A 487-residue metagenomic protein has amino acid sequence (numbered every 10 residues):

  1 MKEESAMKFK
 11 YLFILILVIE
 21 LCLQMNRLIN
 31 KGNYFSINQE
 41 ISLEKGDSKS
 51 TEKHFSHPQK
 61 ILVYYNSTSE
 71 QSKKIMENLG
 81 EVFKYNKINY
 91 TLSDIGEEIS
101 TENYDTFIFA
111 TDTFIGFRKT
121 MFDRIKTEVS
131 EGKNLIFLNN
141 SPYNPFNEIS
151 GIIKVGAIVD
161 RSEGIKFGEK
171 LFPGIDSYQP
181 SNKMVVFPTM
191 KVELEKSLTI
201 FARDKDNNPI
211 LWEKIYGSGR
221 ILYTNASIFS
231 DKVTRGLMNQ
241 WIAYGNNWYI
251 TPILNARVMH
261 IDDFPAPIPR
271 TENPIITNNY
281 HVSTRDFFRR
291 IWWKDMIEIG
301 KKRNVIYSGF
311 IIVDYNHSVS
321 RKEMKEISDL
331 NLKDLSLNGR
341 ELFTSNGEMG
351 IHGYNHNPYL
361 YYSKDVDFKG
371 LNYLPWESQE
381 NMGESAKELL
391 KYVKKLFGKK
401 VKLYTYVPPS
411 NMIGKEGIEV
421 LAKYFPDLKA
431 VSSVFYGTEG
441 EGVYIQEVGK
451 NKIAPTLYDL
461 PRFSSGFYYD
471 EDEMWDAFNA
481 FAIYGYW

Functional and structural regions predicted by a protein language model:
P58-I61, P188-A256: A glycine-centered loop/beta-turn motif at secondary-structure junctions
Q59-Y65, V129-S130, F137-I149, K302-M412: Metal-dependent polysaccharide deacetylase catalytic core of the NodB/CE4 family, i.e., the active-site-bearing domain
T68-L138, P142-Y143, R290: Helical hinge/lid and interdomain linker segments adjacent to catalytic or ligand-binding clefts that mediate domain
I115-P180: A glycine-rich, often tryptophan-bearing local segment used as a flexible ligand/cofactor-contacting loop or short
A226-I228, W248-Y249, L254-I268, E298-G300 (+4 more regions): Catalytic grooves of carbohydrate-active enzymes
F229, Y244, W248-R340, S345: Active-site beta->alpha N-cap acidic-glycine motif
T234-R235, N357-F397, G449-Y484: Alpha-helical scaffold elements lining the catalytic groove of polysaccharide deacetylases
S378-T456: Catalytic domains of cell-wall/extracellular-matrix polysaccharide-remodeling enzymes, centered on de-N-acetylation
